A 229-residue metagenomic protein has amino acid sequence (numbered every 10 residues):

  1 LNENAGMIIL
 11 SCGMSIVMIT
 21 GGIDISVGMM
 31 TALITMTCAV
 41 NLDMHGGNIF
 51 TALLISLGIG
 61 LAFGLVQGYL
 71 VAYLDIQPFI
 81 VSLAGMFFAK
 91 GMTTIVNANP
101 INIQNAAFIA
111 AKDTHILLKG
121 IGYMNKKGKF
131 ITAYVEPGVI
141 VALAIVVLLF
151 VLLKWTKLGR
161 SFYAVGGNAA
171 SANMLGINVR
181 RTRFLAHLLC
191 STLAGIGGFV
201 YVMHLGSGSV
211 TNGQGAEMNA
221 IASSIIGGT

Functional and structural regions predicted by a protein language model:
L1-H45, L70-I76, S224-T229: Single transmembrane alpha-helix segments in multi-pass membrane proteins
L1-M7, I49-I59, V139, G213-E217: Structural signature of hydrophobic alpha-helical transmembrane segments
M7, S11, V40, L61-Y69 (+2 more regions): Transmembrane alpha-helical segments of multi-pass membrane transport proteins and ion-pumping complexes
M14, S56-G64, V147, M218-T229: Hydrophobic alpha-helical transmembrane segments of polytopic membrane proteins
T35, I59, G85-A89, I145 (+1 more regions): Transmembrane alpha-helical core residues of multi-pass small-molecule transporters, especially secondary transporters
G46-F87: Alpha-helical transmembrane segments within multi-pass membrane transporters and channels
N48-L53, A62-Q67, K126-G208: Helix-loop-helix "hairpin" substructures at the membrane interface of multi-pass membrane proteins
P78-T156, T182-F184, L205-G213: Transmembrane helix-bundle core of multi-pass membrane transporters and related energy-transducing complexes
